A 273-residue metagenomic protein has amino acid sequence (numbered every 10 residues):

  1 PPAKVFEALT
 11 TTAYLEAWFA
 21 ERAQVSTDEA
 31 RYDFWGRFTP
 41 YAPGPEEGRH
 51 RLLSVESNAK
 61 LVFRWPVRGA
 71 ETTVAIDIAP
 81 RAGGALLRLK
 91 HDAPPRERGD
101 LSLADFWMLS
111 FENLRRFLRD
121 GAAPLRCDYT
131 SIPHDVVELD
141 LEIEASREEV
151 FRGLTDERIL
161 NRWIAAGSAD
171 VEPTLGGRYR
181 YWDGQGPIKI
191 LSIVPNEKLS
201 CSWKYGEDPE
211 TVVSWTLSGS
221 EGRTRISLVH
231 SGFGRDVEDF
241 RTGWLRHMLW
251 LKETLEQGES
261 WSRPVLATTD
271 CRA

Functional and structural regions predicted by a protein language model:
P1-A3, E7-L53, S57-C127, W244: Extended, hydrophobic interaction surfaces within ordered domains
P1-P2, L141-R147: A short beta-loop-alpha structural element at the N-terminal edge of CoA-dependent acyl/N-acetyltransferase catalytic
A3, E7, S54, R152 (+3 more regions): Replace "anionic and nucleotidyl ligands
K4, T12-V62, L125-S131, E138-L139 (+2 more regions): Short beta-edge strand/loop motif at the mouth of beta-sheet-based domains
L15, I76, I143, F151-L154 (+4 more regions): Short, structured motif recognition centered on aromatic/hydrophobic residues
A59-M108, V137, L191-S192, S200-E253: Beta-strand/loop substructures that line and gate deep hydrophobic ligand-binding cavities in soluble
F111-R119, M248-E259: Short amphipathic alpha-helical signal-transduction/dimerization elements
